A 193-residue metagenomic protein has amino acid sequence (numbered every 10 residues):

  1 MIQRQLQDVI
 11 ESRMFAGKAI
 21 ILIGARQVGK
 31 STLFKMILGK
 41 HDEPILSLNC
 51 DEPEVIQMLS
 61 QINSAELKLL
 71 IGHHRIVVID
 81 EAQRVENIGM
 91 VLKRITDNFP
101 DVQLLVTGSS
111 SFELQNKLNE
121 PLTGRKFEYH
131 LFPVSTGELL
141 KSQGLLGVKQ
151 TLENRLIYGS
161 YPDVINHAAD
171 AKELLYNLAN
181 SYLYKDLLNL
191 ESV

Functional and structural regions predicted by a protein language model:
M1-M14: Pre-Walker A adenine-sensing motif
L22: Hydrophobic anchor at the beta1->P-loop junction of P-loop NTPases
K30-S31: Conserved lysine of the Walker
I45-I76: Short glycine-rich substrate-engagement loop in P-loop NTPases that contacts/grips substrate
V78, Q103-S109, H130: Structural recognition of the conserved hydrophobic beta-strand(s) that form the central parallel beta-sheet of P-loop
F112-F127, Q143-G144: Short regulatory helix/loop adjacent to the ATP-binding pocket of P-loop NTPases
F132-V193: Interdomain hinge/linker elements that couple catalytic modules in large macromolecular machines
